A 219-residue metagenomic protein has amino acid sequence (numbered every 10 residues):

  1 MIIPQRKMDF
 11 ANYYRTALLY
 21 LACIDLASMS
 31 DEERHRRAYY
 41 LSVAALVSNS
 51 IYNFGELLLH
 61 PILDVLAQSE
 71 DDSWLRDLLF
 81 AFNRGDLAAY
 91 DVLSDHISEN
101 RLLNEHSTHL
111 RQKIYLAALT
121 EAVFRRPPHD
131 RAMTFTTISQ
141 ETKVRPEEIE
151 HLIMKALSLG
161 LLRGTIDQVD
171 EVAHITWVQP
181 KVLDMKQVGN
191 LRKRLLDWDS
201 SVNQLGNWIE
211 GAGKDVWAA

Functional and structural regions predicted by a protein language model:
M1-A22, L26-A219: Charged, E/D/K/R/S-rich low-complexity terminal regions of large eukaryotic assembly subunits
